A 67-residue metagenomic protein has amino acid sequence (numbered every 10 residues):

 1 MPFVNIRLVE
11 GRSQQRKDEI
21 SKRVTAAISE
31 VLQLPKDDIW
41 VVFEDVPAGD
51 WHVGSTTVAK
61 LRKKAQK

Functional and structural regions predicted by a protein language model:
P2-K67: A domain-level signal for the structural core that forms small-molecule/cofactor-binding pockets and catalytic centers
